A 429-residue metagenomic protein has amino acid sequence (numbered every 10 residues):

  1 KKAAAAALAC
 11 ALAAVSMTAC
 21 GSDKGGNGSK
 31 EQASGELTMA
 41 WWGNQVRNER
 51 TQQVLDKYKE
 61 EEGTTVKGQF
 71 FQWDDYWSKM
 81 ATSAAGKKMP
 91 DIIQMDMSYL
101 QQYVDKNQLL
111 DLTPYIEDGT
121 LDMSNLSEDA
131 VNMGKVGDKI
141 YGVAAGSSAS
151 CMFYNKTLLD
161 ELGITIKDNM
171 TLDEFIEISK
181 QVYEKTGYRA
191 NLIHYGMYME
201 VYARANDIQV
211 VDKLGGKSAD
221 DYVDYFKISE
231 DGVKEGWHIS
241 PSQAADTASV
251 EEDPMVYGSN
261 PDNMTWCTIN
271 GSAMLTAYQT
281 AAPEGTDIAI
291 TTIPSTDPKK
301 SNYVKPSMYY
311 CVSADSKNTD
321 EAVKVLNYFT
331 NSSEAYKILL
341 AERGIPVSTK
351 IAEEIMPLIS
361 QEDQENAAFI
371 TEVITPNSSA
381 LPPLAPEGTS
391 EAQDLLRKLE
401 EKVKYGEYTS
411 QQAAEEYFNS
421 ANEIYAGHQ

Functional and structural regions predicted by a protein language model:
A3-L8, C20-D105, E117-M123, T291 (+6 more regions): Conserved N-terminal structural module of periplasmic/extracytoplasmic solute-binding proteins
D56, E61, T65, L162 (+2 more regions): Extracytoplasmic/periplasmic substrate-recognition and gating elements
E60-G63, I116-G119, G134-Y198, Q209-A244 (+4 more regions): Helix-loop-helix "hinge/cap" segment bordering the ligand-binding cleft or interdomain interface
S78, I208-T296, D320: Extracytoplasmic ligand-binding clamshell segments of periplasmic binding protein
T82-S83, P90-D91, L121-T157, R189 (+3 more regions): A structural signal for short loop-to-beta-strand junctions that line the ligand-binding cleft of periplasmic/secreted
M97-A149, D287-P294, I359, Q364 (+1 more regions): Hinge/lid segment of periplasmic solute-binding proteins
T113-L126, N206-F226, D231-G232, T280-P283 (+3 more regions): Short, solvent-exposed loop/beta-turn-alpha elements that line the ligand-binding surface or hinge of extracytoplasmic
E117, T276, M308, V312-S390 (+1 more regions): Mature extracytoplasmic/periplasmic domains
